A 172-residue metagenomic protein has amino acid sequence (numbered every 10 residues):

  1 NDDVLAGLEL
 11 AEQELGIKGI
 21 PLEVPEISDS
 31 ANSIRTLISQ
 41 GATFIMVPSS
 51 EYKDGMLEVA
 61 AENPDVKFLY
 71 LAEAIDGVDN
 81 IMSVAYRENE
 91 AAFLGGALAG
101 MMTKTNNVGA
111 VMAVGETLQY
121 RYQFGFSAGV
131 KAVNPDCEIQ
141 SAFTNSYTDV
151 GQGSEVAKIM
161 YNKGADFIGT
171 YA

Functional and structural regions predicted by a protein language model:
N1-A172: A residue-level marker of the well-folded mature domains of exported/periplasmic proteins
